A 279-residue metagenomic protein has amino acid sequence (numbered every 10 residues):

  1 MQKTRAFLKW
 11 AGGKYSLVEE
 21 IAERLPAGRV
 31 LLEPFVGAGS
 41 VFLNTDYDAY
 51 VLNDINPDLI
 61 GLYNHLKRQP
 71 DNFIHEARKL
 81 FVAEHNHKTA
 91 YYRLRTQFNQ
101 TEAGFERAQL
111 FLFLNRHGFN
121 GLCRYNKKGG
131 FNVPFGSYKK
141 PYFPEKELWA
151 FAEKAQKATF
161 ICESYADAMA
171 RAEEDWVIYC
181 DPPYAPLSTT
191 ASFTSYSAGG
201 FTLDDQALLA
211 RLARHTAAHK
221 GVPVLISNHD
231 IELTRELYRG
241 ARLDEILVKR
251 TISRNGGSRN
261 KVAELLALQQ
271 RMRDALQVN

Functional and structural regions predicted by a protein language model:
Q2-S16, R24-L25, Q69-F193, L208-H219: SAM-dependent nucleic-acid methyltransferase catalytic core
G28-V82: Conserved S-adenosyl-L-methionine
P34, N53, I161-E163, C180 (+1 more regions): Short His-Asn-centered micro-motif
F35-S40, E147, N228-E232, R271: Short, polar loop motifs at secondary-structure junctions
F113, L266-Q269: Short, well-ordered beta-strand micro-motif
E174-L266: Conserved acidic-Pro-Pro-aromatic motif
R271-N279: Flexible, glycine-/basic-rich loop-and-beta segments that form/coincide with the SAM-dependent methyltransferase
